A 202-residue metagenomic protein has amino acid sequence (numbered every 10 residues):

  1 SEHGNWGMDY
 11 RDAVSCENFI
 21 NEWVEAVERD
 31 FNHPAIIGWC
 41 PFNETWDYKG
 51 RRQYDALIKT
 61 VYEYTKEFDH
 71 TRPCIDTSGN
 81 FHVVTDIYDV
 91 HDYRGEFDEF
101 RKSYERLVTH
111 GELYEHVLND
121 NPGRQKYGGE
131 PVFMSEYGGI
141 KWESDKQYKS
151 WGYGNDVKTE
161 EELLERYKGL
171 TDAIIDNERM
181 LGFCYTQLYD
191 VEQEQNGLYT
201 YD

Functional and structural regions predicted by a protein language model:
S1-F97, Q125-G129, K141: Active-site mouth of glycoside hydrolases
A35-W39, E63, V84, R101-D202: Substrate-binding clefts and catalytic carboxylate motifs of secreted carbohydrate-active enzymes
